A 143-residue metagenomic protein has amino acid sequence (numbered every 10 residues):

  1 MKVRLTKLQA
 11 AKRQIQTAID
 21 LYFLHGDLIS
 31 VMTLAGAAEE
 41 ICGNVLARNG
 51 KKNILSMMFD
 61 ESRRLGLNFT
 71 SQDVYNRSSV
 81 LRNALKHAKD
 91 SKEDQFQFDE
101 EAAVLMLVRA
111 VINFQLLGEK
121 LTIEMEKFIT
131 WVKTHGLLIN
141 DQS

Functional and structural regions predicted by a protein language model:
M1-L28, L137-S143: Charged alpha-helical initiation segments
M1-R4, E40-V45, L65-T70: Phosphate-binding glycine-rich loops and adjacent basic patches that engage nucleotide phosphates, nucleic-acid
A10, Q14, S30-A37, V74-R77 (+1 more regions): Residue-level detector of well-ordered alpha-helical segments, enriched for hydrophobic/aromatic packing positions
D20, G43, A47-G50, N83-D94: Charged/polar positions within long, soluble alpha-helices
Y22, A35, E39-V45, K89 (+2 more regions): Generic structural signal for hydrophobic core residues of well-folded globular domains
L28-L55: Short, contiguous, well-structured surface segments enriched in hydrophobic/aromatic residues
S56-S143: Long, charged low-complexity segments
